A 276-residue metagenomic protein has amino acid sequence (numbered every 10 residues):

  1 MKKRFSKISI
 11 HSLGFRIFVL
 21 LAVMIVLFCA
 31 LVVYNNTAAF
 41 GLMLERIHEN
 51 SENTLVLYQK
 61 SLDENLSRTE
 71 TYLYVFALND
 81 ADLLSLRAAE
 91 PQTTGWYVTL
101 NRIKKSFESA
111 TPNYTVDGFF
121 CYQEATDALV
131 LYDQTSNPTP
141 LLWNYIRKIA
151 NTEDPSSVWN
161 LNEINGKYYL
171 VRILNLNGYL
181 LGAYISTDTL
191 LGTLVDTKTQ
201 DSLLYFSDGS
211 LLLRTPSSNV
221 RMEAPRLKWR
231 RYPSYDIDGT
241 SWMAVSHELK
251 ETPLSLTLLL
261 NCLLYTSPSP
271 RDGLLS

Functional and structural regions predicted by a protein language model:
K2-G41, E45: Extreme N-terminal signal-anchor transmembrane helix of membrane signaling/transducer proteins, especially in bacteria
E49-N144: Extracytoplasmic/periplasmic sensory segments of membrane signal-transduction proteins
L100-T115, L176-L213: Solvent-exposed, extracytoplasmic
Q123-A125, N162-I164, N175-L176, F206-D208 (+2 more regions): Acidic surface patches and DE-rich sequence motifs
L131-I146, I164-D196, T257-N261: Conserved beta-strands of PAS-like sensory domains
N144-S156, A224-Y235: Soluble sensory domains of the PAS superfamily and closely related sensory modules
Y179, P216-S267: Extracellular/periplasmic juxtamembrane segments that couple receptor/chemosensory ectodomains to their
Y265-S276: Single conserved hydrophobic/aromatic residue that forms the stacking wall/gate of nucleotide- or nucleobase-binding
